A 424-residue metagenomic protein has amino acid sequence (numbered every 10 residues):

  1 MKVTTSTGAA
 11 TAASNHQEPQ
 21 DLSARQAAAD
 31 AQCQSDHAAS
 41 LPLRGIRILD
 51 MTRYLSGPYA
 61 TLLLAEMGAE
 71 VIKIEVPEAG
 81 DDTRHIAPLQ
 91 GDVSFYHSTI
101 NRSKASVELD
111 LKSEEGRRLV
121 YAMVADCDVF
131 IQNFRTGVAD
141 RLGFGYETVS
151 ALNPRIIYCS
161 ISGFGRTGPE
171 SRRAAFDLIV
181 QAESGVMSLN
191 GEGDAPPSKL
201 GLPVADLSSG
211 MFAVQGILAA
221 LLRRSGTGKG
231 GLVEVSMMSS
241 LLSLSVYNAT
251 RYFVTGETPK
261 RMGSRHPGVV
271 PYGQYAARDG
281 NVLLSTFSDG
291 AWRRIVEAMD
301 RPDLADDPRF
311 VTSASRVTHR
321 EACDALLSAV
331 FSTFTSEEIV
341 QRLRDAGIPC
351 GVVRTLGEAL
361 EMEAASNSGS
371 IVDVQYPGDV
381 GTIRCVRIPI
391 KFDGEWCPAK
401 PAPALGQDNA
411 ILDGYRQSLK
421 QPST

Functional and structural regions predicted by a protein language model:
K2-K229, L326, A404, D408-T424: N-terminal helix-loop segment corresponding to the beta1-alpha1 unit of nucleotide/adenylate-binding folds
E78, F164-G165, M237-L242, D279-N281 (+3 more regions): Glycine-rich beta-alpha junction loops
H97, M262-P267, Y272-Q274, V380-R384 (+1 more regions): Short Gly/Pro-enriched turn/cap motifs at secondary-structure boundaries
R166, D194-L202, S225-L241, K260-P267 (+1 more regions): Conserved Rossmann-fold dehydrogenase catalytic segment
G210-G230, S243-F253, V296-P302: Oxidoreductase and adenylate-handling cofactor-binding alpha/beta cores
G268-A346, C350, Y415: Aromatic-enriched alpha-helical interface/lid elements that frame and gate functional surfaces
A277-G280, L326, S336-E337, G378-D379 (+1 more regions): An anion-binding loop in the catalytic cleft
A346-A399: A glycine-rich dinucleotide-binding beta-alpha-beta segment and adjacent secondary-structure elements that constitute
